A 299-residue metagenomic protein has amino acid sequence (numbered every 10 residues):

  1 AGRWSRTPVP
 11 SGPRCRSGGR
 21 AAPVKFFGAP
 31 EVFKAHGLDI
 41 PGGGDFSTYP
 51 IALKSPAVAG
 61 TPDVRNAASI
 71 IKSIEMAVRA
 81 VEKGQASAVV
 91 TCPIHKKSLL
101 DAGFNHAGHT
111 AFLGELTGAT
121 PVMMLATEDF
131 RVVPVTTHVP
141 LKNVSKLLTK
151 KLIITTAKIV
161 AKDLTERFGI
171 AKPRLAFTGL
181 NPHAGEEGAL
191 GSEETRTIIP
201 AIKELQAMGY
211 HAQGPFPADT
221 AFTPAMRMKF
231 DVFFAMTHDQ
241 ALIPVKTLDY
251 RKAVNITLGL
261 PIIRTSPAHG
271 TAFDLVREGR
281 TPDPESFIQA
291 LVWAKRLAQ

Functional and structural regions predicted by a protein language model:
A1-H109, K151-M236, Q240-V254, L260-Q299: Contiguous, glycine/small-aliphatic-enriched amphipathic segments in soluble metabolic enzymes
D39-I40, T110-T120: A glycine-rich helix N-cap at a beta->alpha junction
G42, M124-D129, T257: Short glycine/proline-enriched loop/turn "hinge" motifs that connect secondary-structure elements and lie
K54, A119, A126-D129: Flexible glycine-/small-residue-enriched beta->alpha junction loops that bind anionic phosphate/pyrophosphate groups
F112, V132-P134, I262-R264: Conserved hydrophobic/aromatic beta-strand scaffold that supports enzyme active sites
T120-P121, K172: Secondary-structure boundary/capping signal
P121-M124, T165-R167: A generic local secondary-structure boundary/capping motif
L125-T155: Ligand-binding beta-strand-loop-alpha-helix segment within the catalytic cores of soluble metabolic enzymes
